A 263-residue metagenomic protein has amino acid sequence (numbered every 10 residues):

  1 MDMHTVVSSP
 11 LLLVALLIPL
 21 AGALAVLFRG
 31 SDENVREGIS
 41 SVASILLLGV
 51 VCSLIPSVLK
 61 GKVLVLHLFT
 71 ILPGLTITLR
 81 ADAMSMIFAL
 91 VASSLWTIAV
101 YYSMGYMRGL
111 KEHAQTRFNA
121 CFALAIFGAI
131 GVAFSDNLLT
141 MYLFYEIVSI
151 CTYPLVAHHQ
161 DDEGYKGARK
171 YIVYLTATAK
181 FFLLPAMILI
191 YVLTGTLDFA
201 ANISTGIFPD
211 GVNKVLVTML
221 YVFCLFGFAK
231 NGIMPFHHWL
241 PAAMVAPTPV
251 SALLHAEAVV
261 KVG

Functional and structural regions predicted by a protein language model:
M1-L11, A25-A120, V192-G211, H238: Transmembrane helix-loop-helix hairpins at membrane boundaries of multipass inner-membrane proteins
V7-I18, A83-S94, L138-C151, K214-G227: Structural signature of hydrophobic alpha-helical transmembrane segments
V14-D32, F228, G232: N-terminal signal-anchor/start-transfer transmembrane helix
L16-A23, S44-L54, A89, S93-S103 (+3 more regions): Helical transmembrane-bundle signal
E33-N34, R117-I207: Alpha-helical multi-pass transmembrane bundles of energy-transducing inner-membrane proteins
R36-L46, E112-A123, A168-T178, A246-H255: Cytoplasmic-side transmembrane-helix entry/capping segments in multi-pass membrane proteins
V58-T78, T140, I147, A179-H237 (+2 more regions): Juxtamembrane/interfacial segments at transmembrane-helix boundaries in multi-pass membrane proteins
I126-F127, L138, I150-L155, F236 (+3 more regions): Extended, hydrophobic alpha-helical segments in both membrane/secreted and soluble proteins
